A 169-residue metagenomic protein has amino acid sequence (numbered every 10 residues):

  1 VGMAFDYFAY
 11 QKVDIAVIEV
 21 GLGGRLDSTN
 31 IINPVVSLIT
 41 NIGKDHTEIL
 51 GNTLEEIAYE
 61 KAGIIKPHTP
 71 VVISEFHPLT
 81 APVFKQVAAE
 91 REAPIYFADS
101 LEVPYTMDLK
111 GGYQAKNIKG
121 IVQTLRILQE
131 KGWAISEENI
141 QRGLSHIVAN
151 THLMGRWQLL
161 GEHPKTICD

Functional and structural regions predicted by a protein language model:
G2-E75: Flexible active-site lid/hinge loop adjacent to a nucleotide/diphosphate and Mg2+-phosphate binding pocket
D6-Y10, A89, A149: Residue-level signal for alpha-helix termini/capping positions
I15-I18, S28-L38, G43-H46, E56 (+1 more regions): Nucleotide phosphate-binding/pyrophosphate-handling subdomain across enzymes that bind or process nucleotide phosphates
G24, L79, H152: Short alpha-helical
V71, P94-Y96: Hydrophobic beta-strand scaffold residues
E75, L79-A81: Rossmann-like NAD(P)H-binding beta-loop-alpha module
D99-S100: Conserved "HGTGT" condensation-loop signature of ketosynthase/thiolase-family condensing enzymes that catalyze
